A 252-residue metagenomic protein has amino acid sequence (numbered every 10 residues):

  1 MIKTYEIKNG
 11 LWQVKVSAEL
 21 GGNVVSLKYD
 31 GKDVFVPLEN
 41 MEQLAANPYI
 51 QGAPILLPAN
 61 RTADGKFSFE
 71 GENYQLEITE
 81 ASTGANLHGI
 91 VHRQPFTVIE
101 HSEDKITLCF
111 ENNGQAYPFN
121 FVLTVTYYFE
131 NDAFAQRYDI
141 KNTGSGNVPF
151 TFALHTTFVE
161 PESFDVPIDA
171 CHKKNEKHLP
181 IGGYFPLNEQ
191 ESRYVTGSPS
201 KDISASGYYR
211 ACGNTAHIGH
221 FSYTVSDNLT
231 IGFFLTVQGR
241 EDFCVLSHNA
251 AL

Functional and structural regions predicted by a protein language model:
M1-L76, A216-R240: Beta-strand-rich N-terminal accessory domains
E6-K8, E72, E77-N131: Extended, loop-rich substrate-binding clefts of extracytoplasmic carbohydrate-active enzymes
I7, V14, A18, F110-E162: Acidic, contiguous internal or C-terminal segments within carbohydrate-active enzymes that form a structured patch used
S26-L27, L76, T107-F110, A135-Y138 (+1 more regions): Short hydrophobic/aromatic-rich beta-strand segments that constitute the beta-sheet cores of beta-sandwich/beta-barrel
D33-Y49, Y74-P95, P167-N175, P180-Y184: Glycine-rich, pocket-lining loop/helix-strand segments that form or immediately flank
A45-P54, E77-S82, I106-E111, D202-S206: Short Pro/Gly-enriched beta-strand edge/turn motifs at strand-loop
Q75, N147-P149, T157-Q238: Active-site/ligand-binding surface loops and adjacent short beta/alpha elements that line catalytic pockets across
G239-L252: Short, intrinsically disordered, charge-balanced linker/junction segments flanking boundaries in proteins
